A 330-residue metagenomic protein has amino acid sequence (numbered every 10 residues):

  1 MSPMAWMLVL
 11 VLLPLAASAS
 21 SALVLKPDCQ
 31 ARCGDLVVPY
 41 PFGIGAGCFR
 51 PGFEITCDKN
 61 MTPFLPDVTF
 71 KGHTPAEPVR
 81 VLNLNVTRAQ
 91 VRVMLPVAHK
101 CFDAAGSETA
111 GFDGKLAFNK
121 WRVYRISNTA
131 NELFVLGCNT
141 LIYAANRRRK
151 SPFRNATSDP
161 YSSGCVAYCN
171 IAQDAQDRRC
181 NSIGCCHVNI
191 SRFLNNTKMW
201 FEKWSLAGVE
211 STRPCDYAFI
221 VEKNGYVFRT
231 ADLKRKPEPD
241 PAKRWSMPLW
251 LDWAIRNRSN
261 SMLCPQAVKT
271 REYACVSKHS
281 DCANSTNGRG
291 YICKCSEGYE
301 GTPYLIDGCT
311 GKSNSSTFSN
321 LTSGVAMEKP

Functional and structural regions predicted by a protein language model:
S2-P330: Typically disulfide-stabilized, N-glycosylated extracellular/lumenal ectodomains of secreted and cell-surface proteins
